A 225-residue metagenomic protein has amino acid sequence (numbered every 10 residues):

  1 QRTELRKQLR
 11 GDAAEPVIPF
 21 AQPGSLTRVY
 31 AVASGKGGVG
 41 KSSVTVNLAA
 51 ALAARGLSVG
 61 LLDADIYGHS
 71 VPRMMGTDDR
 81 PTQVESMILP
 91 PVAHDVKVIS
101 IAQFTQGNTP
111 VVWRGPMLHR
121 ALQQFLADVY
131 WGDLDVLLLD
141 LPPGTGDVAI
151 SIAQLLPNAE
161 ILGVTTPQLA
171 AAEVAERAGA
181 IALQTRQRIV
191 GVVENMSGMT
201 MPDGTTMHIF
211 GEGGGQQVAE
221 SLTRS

Functional and structural regions predicted by a protein language model:
Q1-S34: Extreme N-terminal, non-catalytic leader segments that precede Walker-type/kinase nucleotide-binding cores
R10, T27, A31-S34, A53 (+7 more regions): Signal for well-folded cores of large energy- and translation-related assemblies
L26, G37, D63, V71 (+6 more regions): Residue-level signature of catalytic and energy-coupling elements of molecular machines, predominantly ATP/GTP-dependent
R28-D65, G179: Walker A/P-loop phosphate-binding motif and the immediately C-terminal alpha-helix
G38-N47, G68-P72, G144-A149, A170-V174: Short glycine/serine/threonine-rich phosphate/pyrophosphate-binding segments that cradle anionic phosphate groups
V44, P72-M75, T109-V111, I150 (+1 more regions): Short acidic, glycine/serine/threonine-rich loops at helix termini
L52-W113, H119-A127, W131, Q216: Phosphate-binding loop that captures ATP/GTP phosphates
D128-W131, D135-R224: Conserved catalytic-core segment of NTP-binding enzymes
